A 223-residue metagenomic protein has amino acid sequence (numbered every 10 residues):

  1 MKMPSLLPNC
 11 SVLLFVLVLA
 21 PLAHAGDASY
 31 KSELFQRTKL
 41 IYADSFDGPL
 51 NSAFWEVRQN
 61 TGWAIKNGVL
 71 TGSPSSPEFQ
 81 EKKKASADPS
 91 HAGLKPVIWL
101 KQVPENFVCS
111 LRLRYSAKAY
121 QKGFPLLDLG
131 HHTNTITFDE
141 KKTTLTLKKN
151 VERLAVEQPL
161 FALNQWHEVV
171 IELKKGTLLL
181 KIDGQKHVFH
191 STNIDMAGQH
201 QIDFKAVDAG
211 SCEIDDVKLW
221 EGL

Functional and structural regions predicted by a protein language model:
C10-P21: Bacterial N-terminal signal peptides
G26-Q59: Extracellular carbohydrate-recognition regions
K31-S32, K95-Q102, A155-F161, D203-F204: Beta-strand-rich interaction surfaces with strong enrichment in secreted/lumenal proteins
F46, L111, Q165-L180: Short tryptophan-centered beta-strand motifs in secreted/extracellular beta-sheet-rich domains of glycan-recognition
N51-K82: Extracellular glycan-recognition surfaces and repeat-rich motifs
S76-L145: Secretory/extracellular carbohydrate-interaction modules and structurally similar beta-sandwich "look-alikes"
K148-E168: Short, aromatic/His-centered strand-loop micro-motif at the edge of beta-sheets
H190-D215: Flexible glycan-contacting loops in extracellular carbohydrate-active proteins
